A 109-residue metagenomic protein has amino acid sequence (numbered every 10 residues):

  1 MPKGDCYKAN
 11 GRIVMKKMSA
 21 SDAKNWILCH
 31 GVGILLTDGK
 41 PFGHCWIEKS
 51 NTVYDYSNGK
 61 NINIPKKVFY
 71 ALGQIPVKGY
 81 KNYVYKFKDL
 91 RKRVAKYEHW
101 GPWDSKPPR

Functional and structural regions predicted by a protein language model:
M1-R109: A structural boundary/capping signal
